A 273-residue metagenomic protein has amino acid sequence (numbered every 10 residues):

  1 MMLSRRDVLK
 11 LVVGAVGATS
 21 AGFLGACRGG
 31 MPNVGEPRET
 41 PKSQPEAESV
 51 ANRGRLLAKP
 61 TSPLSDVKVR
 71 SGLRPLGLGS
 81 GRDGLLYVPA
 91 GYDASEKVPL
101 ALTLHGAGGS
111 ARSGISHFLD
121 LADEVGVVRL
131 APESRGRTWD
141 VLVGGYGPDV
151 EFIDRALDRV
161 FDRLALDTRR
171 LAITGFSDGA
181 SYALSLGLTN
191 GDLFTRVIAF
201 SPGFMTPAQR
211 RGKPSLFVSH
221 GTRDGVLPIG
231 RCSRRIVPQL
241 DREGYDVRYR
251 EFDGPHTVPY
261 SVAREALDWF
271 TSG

Functional and structural regions predicted by a protein language model:
M1-D7, L11-G22: N-terminal secretory signal peptides
M2, L9-L11, C27-V98, G145 (+3 more regions): A domain-start/cap signature at the N-terminus of enzymes
S80-R82, A90, K97-L164: Serine-hydrolase catalytic machinery in alpha/beta-hydrolase-like enzymes
R169-K213: Primarily recognizes the serine-hydrolase "nucleophile elbow" in alpha/beta-hydrolase and SGNH/GDSL folds
P214-H220: Catalytic His-Asp charge-relay segment
S219, G230-V237, D241-G273: C-terminal catalytic histidine-bearing segment of alpha/beta-hydrolase fold enzymes
R223-P228: Acidic catalytic loop of the alpha/beta-hydrolase fold
